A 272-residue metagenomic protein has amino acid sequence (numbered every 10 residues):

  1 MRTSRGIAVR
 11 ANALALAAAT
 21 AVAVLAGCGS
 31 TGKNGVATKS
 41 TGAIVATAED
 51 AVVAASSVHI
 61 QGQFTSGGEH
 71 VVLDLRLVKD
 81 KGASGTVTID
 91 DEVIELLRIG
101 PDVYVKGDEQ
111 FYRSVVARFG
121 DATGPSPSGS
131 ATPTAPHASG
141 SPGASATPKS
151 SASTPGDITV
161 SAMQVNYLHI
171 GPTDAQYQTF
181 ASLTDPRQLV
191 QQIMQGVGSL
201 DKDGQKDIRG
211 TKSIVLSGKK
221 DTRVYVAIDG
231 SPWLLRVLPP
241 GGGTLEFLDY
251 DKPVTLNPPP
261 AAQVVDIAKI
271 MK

Functional and structural regions predicted by a protein language model:
M1-L16: Bacterial N-terminal signal peptides that target proteins for export
V24-G27: C-terminal motif of bacterial Sec signal peptides marking the signal peptidase cleavage site
G29-K272: Subset-of-secretome marker
